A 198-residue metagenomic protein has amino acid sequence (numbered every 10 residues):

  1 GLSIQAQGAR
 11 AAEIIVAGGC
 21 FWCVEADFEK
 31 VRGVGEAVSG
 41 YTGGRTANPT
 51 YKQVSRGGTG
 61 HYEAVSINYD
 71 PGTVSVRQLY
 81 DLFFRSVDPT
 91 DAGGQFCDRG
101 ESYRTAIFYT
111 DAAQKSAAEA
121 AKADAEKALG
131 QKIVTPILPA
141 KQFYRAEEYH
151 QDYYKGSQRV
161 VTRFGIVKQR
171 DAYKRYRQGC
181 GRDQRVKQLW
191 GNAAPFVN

Functional and structural regions predicted by a protein language model:
L2-N198: Flexible coil/turn and secondary-structure edge motifs
